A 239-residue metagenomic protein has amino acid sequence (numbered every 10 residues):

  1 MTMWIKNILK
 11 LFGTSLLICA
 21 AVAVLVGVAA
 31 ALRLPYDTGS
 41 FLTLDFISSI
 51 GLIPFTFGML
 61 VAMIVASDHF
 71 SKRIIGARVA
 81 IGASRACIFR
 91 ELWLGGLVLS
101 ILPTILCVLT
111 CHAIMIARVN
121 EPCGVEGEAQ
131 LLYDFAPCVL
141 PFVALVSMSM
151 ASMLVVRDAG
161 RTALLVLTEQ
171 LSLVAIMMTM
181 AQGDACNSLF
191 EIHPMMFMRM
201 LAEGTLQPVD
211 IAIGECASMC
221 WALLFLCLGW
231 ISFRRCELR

Functional and structural regions predicted by a protein language model:
M1-V22: Aromatic- and glycine-rich beta-strand/loop motifs that create alpha-glucan
K10, A23-H69, R90-T162, R199-A217: Secretory targeting signals
L16-V24, L99-C107, L165-Q182: Hydrophobic alpha-helical membrane-insertion segments
A29-P35, V156-M195: Transmembrane helix segments
R78-A80, M153-L154: Helix-capping/transition residues at the boundaries of transmembrane alpha-helices and the short helical linkers
V79-C87: Short helix-to-coil transition segments within interhelical loops that connect adjacent transmembrane helices
S147-A151, L171, A175, W230: Alpha-helical transmembrane segments of multipass membrane proteins
C220-R239: Junction motif at the cytosolic side of a transmembrane helix
